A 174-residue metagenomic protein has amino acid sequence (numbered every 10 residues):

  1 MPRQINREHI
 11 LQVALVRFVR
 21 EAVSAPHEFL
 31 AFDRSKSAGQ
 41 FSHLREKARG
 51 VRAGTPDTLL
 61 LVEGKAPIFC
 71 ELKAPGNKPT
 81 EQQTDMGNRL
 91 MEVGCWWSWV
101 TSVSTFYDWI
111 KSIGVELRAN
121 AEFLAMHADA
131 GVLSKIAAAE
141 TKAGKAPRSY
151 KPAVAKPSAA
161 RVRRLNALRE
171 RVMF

Functional and structural regions predicted by a protein language model:
M1-F174: Catalytic phosphate/metal-binding cores of nucleic-acid and nucleotide-processing enzymes, i.e., regions that mediate
